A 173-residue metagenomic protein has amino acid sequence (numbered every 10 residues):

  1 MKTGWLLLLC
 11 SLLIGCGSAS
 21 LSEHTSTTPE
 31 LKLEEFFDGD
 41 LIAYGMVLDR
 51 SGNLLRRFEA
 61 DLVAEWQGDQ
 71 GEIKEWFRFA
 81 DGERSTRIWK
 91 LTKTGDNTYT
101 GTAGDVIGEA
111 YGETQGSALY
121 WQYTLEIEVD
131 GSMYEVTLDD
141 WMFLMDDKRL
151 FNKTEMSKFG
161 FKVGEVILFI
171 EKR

Functional and structural regions predicted by a protein language model:
K2-L9: Sec-dependent signal peptide recognition, specifically the positively charged N-region followed immediately by
L13-G15: C-terminal motif of bacterial Sec signal peptides marking the signal peptidase cleavage site
G17-S20: Bacterial signal peptide processing site
H24-D40: N-terminal helix-cap/turn-to-beta initiation motif at the start of protein domains
F37-G45, N152: A short, Trp-centered hydrophobic/proline-enriched beta-strand micro-motif
Y44, L48-V129: Central antiparallel beta-sheet cores of small beta-barrel/beta-sandwich binding domains
L54-A60, M133-L138, K162-V166: Amphipathic hydrophobic-ligand
D139-R173: Glycine-rich, aromatic-bearing surface loops/beta-hairpins
